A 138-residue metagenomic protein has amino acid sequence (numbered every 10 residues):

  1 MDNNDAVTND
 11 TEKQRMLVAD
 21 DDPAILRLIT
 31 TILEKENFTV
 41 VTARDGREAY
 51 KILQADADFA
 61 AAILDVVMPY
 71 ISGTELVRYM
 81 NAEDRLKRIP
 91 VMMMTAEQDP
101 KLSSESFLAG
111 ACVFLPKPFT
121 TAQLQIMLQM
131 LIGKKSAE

Functional and structural regions predicted by a protein language model:
M1-L17, A122-E138: Non-catalytic signal-transmission and effector/linker regions of two-component phosphorelay proteins
R27-K35: Charged docking surfaces used in two-component/phosphorelay signaling
T42-A61: Acidic, metal-coordinating helix/loop segments flanking the phosphotransfer/catalytic sites of two-component signaling
M68: Receiver (REC) domain active-site loop signature in two-component systems and cognate sites in sensor histidine kinases
C112: Short, glycine/charged-rich "phosphate-handling" switch motifs in NTP-dependent and phosphotransfer domains
K117: A Lys-centered signature of the CheY-like receiver
